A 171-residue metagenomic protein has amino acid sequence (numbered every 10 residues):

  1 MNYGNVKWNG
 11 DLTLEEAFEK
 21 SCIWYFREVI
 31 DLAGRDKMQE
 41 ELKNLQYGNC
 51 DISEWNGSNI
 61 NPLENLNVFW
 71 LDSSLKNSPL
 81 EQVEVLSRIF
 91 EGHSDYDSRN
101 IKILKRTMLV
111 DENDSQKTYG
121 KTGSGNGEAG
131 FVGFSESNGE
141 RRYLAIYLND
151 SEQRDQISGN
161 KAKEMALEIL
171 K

Functional and structural regions predicted by a protein language model:
N2-L14, R27-V85: Mid-domain, small-residue-enriched loop/turn segments at the edges of structured enzyme/sensor domains
F18-S21: Short helix- or helix-capping micro-motifs that position conserved polar/aromatic residues at function-defining sites
D31-G34, S78, V83-K171: Structured C-terminal helix/loop/strand segments within mature extracytoplasmic catalytic/sensor domains
